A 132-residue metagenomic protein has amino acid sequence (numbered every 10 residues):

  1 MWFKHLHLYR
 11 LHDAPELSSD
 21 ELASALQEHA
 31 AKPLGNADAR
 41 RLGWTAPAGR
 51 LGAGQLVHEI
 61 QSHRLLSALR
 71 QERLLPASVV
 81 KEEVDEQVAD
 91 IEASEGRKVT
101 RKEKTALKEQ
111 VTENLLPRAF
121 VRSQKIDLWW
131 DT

Functional and structural regions predicted by a protein language model:
M1-L22: N-terminal alpha-helical "arm" segments
D20-L56, I60-D127: Surface-exposed, low-hydrophobicity interaction/linker segments
